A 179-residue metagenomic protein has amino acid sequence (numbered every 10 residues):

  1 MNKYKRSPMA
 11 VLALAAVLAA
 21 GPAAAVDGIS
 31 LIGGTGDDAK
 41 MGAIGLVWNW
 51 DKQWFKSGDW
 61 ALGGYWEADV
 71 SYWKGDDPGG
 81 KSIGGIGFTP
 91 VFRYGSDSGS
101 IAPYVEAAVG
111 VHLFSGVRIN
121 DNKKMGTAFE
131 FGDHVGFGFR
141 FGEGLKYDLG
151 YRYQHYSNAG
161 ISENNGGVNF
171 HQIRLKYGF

Functional and structural regions predicted by a protein language model:
M1-V26: Cleavable N-terminal export/targeting peptides
P22-V26, D51-L62, D97-P103, E143-K146: Short loop/turn motifs that connect adjacent beta-strands in outer-membrane beta-barrel proteins
D27-L31, L62-A68, P103-A107, Y147-Y151 (+1 more regions): Transmembrane beta-strands of outer-membrane beta-barrel proteins
S30-I32, D76-P78, I119-M125, N158-E163: Extracellular loop and loop/strand-boundary signature of outer-membrane beta-barrel proteins
G33-A39, W48-W50, A68-K74, V109-S115 (+2 more regions): Transmembrane beta-strands of outer-membrane beta-barrel pores
D37-M41, G79-G85, G126-E130, N164-V168: Transmembrane beta-barrel outer-membrane domains
G42-L46, G167-F179: Outer-membrane beta-barrel "beta-signal"
V47-D51, V91-G95, G138-R140, K176-G178: Transmembrane beta-barrel domains of outer membrane proteins
